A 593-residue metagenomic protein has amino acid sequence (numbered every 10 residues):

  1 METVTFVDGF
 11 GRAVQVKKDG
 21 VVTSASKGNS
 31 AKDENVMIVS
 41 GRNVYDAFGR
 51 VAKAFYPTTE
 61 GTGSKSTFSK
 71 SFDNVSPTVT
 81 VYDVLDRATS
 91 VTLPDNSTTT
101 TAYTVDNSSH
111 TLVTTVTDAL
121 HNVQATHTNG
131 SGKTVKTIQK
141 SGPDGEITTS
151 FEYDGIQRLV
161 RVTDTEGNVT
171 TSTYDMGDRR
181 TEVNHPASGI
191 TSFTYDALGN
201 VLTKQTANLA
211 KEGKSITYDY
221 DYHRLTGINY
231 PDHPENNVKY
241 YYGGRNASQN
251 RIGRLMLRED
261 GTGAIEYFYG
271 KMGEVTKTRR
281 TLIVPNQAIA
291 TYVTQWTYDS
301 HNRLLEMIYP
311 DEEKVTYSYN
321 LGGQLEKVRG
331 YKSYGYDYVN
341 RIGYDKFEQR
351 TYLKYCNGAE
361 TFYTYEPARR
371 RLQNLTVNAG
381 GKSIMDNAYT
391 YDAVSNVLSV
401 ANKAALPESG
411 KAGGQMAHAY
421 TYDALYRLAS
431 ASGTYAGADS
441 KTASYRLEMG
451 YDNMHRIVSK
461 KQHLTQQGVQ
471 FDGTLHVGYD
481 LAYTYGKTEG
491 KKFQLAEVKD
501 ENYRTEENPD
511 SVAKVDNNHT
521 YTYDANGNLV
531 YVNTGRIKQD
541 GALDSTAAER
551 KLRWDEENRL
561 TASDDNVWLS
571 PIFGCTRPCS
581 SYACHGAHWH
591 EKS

Functional and structural regions predicted by a protein language model:
M1-T520, D524-N528, V532-K551, D555-R559 (+2 more regions): Acidic, low-complexity segments
